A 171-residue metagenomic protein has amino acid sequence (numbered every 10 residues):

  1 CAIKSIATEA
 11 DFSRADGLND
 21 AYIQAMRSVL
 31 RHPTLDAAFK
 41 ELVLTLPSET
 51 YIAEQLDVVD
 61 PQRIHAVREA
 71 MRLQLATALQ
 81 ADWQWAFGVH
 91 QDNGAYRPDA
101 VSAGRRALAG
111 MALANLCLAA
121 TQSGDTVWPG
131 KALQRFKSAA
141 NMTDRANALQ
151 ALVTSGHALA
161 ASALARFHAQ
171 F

Functional and structural regions predicted by a protein language model:
C1-F171: Long, ordered, helix-rich scaffold segments
